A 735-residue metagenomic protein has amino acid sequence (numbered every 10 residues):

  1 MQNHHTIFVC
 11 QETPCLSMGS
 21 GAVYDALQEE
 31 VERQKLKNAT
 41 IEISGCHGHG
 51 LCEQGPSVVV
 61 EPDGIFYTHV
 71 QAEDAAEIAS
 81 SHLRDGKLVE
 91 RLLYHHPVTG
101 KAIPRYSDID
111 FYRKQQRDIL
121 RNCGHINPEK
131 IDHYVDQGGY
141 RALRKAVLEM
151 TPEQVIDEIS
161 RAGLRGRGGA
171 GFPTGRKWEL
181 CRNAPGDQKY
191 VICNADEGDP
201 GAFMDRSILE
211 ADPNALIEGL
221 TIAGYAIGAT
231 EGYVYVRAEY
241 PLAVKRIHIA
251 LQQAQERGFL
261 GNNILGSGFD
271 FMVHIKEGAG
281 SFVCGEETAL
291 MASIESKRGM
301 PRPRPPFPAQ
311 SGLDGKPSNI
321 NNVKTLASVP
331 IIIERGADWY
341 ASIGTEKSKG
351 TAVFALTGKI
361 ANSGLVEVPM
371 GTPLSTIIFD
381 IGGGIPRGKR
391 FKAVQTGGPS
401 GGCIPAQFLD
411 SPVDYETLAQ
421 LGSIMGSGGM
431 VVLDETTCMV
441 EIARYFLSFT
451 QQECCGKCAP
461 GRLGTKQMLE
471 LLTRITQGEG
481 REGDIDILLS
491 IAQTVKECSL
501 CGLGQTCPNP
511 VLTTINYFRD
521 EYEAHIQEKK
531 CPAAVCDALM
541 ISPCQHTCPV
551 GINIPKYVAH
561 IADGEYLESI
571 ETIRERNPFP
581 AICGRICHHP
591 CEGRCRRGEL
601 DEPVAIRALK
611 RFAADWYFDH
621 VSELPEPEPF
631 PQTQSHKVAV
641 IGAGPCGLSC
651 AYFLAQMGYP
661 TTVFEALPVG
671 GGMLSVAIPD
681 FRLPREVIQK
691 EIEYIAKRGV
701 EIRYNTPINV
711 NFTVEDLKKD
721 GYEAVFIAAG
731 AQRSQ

Functional and structural regions predicted by a protein language model:
M1-H5, S20-I43, P62-R91, H133 (+11 more regions): Ferredoxin-type iron-sulfur electron-transfer modules in oxidoreductases and energy-metabolism complexes
C15, I159-C181, A223, G280-A292 (+3 more regions): Conserved phosphate/anionic-ligand binding catalytic regions in large, soluble enzymes, centered on
L93-R161, D314-G315, N321-G336, M540 (+1 more regions): Flexible inter-domain linker/hinge segments
K114-Q115, V244-M370, G382: Hydrophobic alpha-helical positions that pack around
F172-T174, Y557, H589-I641, Q656-M657 (+3 more regions): FAD-binding core/adjacent interface of flavoenzyme oxidoreductases
G647-L648: N-terminal Rossmann-fold NAD(P) dinucleotide-binding loop
Y659-S675: Glycine-rich FAD pyrophosphate-binding loop
